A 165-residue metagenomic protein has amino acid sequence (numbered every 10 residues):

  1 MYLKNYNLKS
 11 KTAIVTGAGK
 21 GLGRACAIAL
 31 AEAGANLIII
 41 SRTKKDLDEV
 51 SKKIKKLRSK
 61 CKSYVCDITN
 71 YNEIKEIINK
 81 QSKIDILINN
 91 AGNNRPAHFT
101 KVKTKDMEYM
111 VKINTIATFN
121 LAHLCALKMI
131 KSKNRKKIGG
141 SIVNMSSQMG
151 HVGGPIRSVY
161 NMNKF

Functional and structural regions predicted by a protein language model:
T12, G19-G21: Conserved glycine-rich cofactor-binding loop
A35-E49: Conserved glycine-rich Rossmann-like NAD(P)H-binding loop of the short-chain dehydrogenase/reductase
K45, Y64-E76, T104: The beta1-alpha1 cofactor-binding region of Rossmann-like NAD(H)/NADP(H)-dependent oxidoreductases
H98-F99, K103-E108: Substrate-binding pocket helix/loop in short-chain dehydrogenase/reductase
T100, V152-S158: Active-site loop immediately N-terminal to the catalytic Tyr-X3-Lys motif of short-chain dehydrogenase/reductase
A122, N163: Active-site helix of classical SDR
S147: Residue(s) in the substrate-gating loop at a strand-loop-helix junction that position the organic substrate next
